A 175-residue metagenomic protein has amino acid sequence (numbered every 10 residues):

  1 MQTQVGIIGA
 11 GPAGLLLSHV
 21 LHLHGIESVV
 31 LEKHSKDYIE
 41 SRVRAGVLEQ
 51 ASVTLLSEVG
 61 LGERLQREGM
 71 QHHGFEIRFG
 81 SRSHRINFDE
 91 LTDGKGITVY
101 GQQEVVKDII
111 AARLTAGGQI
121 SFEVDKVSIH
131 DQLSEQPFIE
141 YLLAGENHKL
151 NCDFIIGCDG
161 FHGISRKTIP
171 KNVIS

Functional and structural regions predicted by a protein language model:
M1-A13: Beta1/beta-strand and adjacent pyrophosphate-binding region of the FAD-binding site in flavoprotein oxidoreductases
T3, G145-F154: Core beta-strand elements of the Rossmann-like FAD/NAD(P) dinucleotide-binding domain in flavoenzyme oxidoreductases
I8, L150-G160: Short hydrophobic core segments
H22-V43: Glycine-rich FAD pyrophosphate-binding loop
S41-R44, E49-A116, H130-L133: Active-site-adjacent segment of FAD-dependent monooxygenases/related oxidoreductases
F122-Q136: A conserved short coil-to-beta-strand element within the FAD-binding core of flavoproteins
G157-K171: Flavin (primarily FAD) binding-site architecture
